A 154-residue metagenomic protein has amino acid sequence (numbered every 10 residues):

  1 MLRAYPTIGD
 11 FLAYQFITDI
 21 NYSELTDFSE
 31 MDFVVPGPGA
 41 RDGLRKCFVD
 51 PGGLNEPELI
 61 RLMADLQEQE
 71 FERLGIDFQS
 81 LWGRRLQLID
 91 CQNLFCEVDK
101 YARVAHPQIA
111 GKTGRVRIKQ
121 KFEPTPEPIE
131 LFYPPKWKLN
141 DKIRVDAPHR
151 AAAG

Functional and structural regions predicted by a protein language model:
M1-P6: Helix-hairpin-helix/helix-loop-helix acidic hairpins
Y14, T18-G154: C-terminal accessory module of base-excision DNA glycosylases/AP lyases that mediates lesion recognition and DNA
